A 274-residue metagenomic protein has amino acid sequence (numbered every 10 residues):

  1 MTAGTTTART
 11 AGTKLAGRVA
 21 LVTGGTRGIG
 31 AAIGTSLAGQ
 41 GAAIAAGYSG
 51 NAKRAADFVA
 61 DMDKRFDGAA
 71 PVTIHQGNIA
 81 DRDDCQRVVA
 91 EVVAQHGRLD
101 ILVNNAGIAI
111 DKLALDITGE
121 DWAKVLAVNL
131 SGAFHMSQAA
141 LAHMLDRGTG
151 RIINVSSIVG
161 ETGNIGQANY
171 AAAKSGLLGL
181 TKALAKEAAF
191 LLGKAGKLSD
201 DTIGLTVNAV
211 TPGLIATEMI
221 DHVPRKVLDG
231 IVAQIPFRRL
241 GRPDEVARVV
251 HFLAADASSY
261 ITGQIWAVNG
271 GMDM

Functional and structural regions predicted by a protein language model:
V19, T26-R27: Conserved glycine-rich cofactor-binding loop
Q40-D57: Conserved glycine-rich Rossmann-like NAD(P)H-binding loop of the short-chain dehydrogenase/reductase
L113-A114, T118-A123, I152, I220 (+1 more regions): Substrate-binding pocket helix/loop in short-chain dehydrogenase/reductase
S137, A173, T181: Active-site helix of classical SDR
A142, K186-F190, S259: Alpha-helical segment proximal to the catalytic Tyr-Lys
S157: Residue(s) in the substrate-gating loop at a strand-loop-helix junction that position the organic substrate next
A189, D201-T206, I261-G263: Short, small/polar-rich loop/turn modules that mediate ligand/substrate recognition or access, typified
